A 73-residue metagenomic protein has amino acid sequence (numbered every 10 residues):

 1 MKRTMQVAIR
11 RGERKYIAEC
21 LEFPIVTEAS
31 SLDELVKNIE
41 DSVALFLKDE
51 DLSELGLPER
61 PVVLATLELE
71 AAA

Functional and structural regions predicted by a protein language model:
M1-A8, D33-A73: Short, charged, surface-exposed hinge/linker loops at domain edges that act as mobile lids or interdomain connectors
M5, Y16, I25-T27: Structural detector for hydrophobic anchor residues on beta-strands
A8-C20: Short aromatic-glycine-(Arg/Gly/Cys) micro-motifs in beta-strand/loop hairpins
I17-E19, E28, K37: Short acidic, gly/pro-rich beta-turn/loop elements at beta-sheet edges and active-site/ligand-binding grooves
C20-L21, L52: Residue-level signal for pocket-adjacent positions within structured domains
F23-D33: A short, exposed loop/beta-hairpin motif centered on an aromatic-Gly-Thr core
